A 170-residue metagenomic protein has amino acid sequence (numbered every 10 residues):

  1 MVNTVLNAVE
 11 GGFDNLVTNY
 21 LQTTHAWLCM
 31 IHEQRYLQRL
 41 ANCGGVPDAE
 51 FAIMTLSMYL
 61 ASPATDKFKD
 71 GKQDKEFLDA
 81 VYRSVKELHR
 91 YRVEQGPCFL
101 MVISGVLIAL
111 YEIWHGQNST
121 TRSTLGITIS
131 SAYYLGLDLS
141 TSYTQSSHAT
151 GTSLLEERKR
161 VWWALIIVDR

Functional and structural regions predicted by a protein language model:
M1-V9: Intrinsically disordered, low-complexity regulatory/activation regions in transcriptional regulators
D14-R170: Acidic, Ser/Thr-rich, low-complexity intrinsically disordered regions in fungal proteins
